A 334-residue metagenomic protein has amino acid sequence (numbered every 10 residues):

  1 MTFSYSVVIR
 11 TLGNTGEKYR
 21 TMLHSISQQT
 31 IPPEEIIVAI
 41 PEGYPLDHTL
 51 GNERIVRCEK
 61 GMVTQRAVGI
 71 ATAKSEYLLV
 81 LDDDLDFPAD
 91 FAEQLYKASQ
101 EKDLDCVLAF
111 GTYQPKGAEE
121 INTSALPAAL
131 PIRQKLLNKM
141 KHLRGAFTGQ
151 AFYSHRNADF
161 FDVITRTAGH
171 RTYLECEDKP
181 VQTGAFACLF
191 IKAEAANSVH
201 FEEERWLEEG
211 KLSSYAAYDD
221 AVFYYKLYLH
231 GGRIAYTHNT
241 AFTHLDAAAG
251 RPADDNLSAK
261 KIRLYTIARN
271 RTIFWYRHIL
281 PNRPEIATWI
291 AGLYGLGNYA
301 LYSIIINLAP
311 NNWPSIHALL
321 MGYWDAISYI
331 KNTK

Functional and structural regions predicted by a protein language model:
M1-S25: N-proximal low-complexity "stem/linker" segments adjacent to membrane-targeting elements
S4-V8, E35, V222: Cell-envelope/extracellular polymer assembly enzymes that use nucleotide-activated donors
H24-P33: Short, acidic, metal-binding catalytic loop of nucleotide-sugar glycosyltransferases
R57-A73: Glycine-rich, basic loop-to-helix element that forms the pyrophosphate-binding segment of sugar-nucleotide handling
L78: Short aromatic/hydrophobic "clamp" motif used to bind/position activated sugar donors
D90-R156: Conserved donor NDP-sugar-binding/catalytic core segment of glycosyltransferases
G184-F186, L207-Y225: Acidic donor-binding loop at a coil-to-helix junction in glycosyltransferase catalytic cores that engages
L229, R233-N311: Active-site-adjacent helix/loop segment of glycosyltransferases that harbors family-specific signature motifs
